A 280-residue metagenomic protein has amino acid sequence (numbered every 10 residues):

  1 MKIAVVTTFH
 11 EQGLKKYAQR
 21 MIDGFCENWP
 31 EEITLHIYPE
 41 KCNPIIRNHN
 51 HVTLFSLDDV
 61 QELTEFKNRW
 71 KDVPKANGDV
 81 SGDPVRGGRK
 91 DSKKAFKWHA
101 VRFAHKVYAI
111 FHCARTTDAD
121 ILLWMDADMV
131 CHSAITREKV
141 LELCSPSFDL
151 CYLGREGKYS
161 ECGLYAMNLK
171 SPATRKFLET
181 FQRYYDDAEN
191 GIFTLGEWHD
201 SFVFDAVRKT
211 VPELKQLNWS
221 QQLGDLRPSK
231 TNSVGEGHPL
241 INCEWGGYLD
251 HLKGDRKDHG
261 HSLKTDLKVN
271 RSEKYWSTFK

Functional and structural regions predicted by a protein language model:
M1-S92, T116-A119, L169, L249 (+3 more regions): N-terminal anchoring/stem segment of glycosyltransferases
L14, P44-R47, L63-E65, C131-A134 (+4 more regions): Short catalytic/ligand-binding loop motif for oxyanion handling, primarily in non-cytosolic enzymes, centered on
K16-Q19, A104-Y108, W198-A206: A structural signal for well-ordered alpha-helical segments within the folded catalytic domains of diverse enzymes
N28, H112, T116, A206-L214: Active-site catalytic microenvironments for nucleophilic, acid-base chemistry
G88-K97, N190: Short glycine/proline- and acidic residue-enriched helix-loop micro-motifs that form flexible lids or anion-recognition
W98, R102-Y152: GT-A fold catalytic core of metal-dependent nucleotide-sugar glycosyltransferases, centered on the diacidic
H132-S201: Conserved catalytic core of nucleotide-sugar-dependent glycosyltransferases
P172-K280: Catalytic core and acceptor-binding pocket of nucleotide-sugar-dependent glycosyltransferases
